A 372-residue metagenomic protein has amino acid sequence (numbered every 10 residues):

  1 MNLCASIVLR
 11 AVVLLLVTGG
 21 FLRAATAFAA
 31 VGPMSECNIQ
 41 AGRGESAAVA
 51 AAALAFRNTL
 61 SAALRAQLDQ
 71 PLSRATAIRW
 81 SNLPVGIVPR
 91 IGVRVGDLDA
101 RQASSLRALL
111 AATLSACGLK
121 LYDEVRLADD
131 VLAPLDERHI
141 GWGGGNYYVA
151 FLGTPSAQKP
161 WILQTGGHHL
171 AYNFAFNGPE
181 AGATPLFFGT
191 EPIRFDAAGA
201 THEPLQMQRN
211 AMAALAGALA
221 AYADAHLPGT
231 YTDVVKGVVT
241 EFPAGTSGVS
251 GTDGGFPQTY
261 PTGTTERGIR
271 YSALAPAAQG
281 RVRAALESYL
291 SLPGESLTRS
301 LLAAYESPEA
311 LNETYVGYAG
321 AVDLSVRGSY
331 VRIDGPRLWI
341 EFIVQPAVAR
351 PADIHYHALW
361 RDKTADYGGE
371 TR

Functional and structural regions predicted by a protein language model:
M1-I7: N-terminal secretory signal peptides that target proteins for export/translocation
R10-R23: Bacterial N-terminal signal peptides
F28-R372: A cross-kingdom marker for long, charged
